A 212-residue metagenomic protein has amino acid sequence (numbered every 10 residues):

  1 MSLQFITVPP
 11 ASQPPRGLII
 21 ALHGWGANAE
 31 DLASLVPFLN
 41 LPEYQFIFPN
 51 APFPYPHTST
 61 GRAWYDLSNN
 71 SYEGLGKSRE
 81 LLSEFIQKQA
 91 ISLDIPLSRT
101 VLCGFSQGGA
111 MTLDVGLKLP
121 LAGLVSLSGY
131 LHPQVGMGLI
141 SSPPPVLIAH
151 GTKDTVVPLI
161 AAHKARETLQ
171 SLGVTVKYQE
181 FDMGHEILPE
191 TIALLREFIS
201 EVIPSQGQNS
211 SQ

Functional and structural regions predicted by a protein language model:
S2-I95: Serine-hydrolase catalytic machinery in alpha/beta-hydrolase-like enzymes
H23-W25, T100-F105, G151: Conserved alpha/beta-hydrolase "nucleophile elbow" surrounding the catalytic nucleophile
A27-N28, P54, H132, T155 (+1 more regions): Active-site loop signature of alpha/beta-hydrolase-fold enzymes
L32-L35, P158-T168: Short alpha-helix in the alpha/beta-hydrolase fold that links the catalytic acid
P49-N50, C103, V125-S128, A149 (+1 more regions): Alpha/beta-hydrolase-fold catalytic nucleophile elbow
S98-S142: Primarily recognizes the serine-hydrolase "nucleophile elbow" in alpha/beta-hydrolase and SGNH/GDSL folds
L147-H150, D154: Short beta-strand/loop motif that positions the catalytic acidic residue of the alpha/beta-hydrolase fold
H163-Q212: C-terminal catalytic histidine-bearing segment of alpha/beta-hydrolase fold enzymes
